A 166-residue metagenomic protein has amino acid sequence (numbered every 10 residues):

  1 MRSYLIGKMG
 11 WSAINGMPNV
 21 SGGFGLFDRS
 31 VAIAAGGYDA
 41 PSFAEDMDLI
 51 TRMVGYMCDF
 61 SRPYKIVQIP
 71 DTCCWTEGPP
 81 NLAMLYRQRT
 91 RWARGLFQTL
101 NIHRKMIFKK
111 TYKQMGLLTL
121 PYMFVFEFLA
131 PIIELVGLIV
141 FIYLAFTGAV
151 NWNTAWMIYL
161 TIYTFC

Functional and structural regions predicted by a protein language model:
M1-S42, G55, T90-F97, N101: Long helical/loop segments within the catalytic core of UDP-sugar-dependent glycosyltransferases, especially the large
I14-N15, P79-C166: Basic/Trp-rich segment in TM-proximal cytosolic loops or flexible interdomain/linker regions
F24, E45-D48, R52-M53, P121 (+1 more regions): Catalytic core and acceptor-binding pocket of nucleotide-sugar-dependent glycosyltransferases
F27, A44, D48, P80-M84: Charged, alpha-helix-enriched surfaces in structured cytosolic catalytic cores of large nucleotide-utilizing machines
R29, I50, L135-I139: Alpha-helical transmembrane segments of polytopic integral membrane proteins, especially the permease/helical cores
V31-A34, S42-V67: A short, conserved alpha-helix in the catalytic core of glycosyltransferases
Y64-M84: Active-site donor/metal-binding and catalytic loop motifs of nucleotide-sugar-dependent glycosylation enzymes
